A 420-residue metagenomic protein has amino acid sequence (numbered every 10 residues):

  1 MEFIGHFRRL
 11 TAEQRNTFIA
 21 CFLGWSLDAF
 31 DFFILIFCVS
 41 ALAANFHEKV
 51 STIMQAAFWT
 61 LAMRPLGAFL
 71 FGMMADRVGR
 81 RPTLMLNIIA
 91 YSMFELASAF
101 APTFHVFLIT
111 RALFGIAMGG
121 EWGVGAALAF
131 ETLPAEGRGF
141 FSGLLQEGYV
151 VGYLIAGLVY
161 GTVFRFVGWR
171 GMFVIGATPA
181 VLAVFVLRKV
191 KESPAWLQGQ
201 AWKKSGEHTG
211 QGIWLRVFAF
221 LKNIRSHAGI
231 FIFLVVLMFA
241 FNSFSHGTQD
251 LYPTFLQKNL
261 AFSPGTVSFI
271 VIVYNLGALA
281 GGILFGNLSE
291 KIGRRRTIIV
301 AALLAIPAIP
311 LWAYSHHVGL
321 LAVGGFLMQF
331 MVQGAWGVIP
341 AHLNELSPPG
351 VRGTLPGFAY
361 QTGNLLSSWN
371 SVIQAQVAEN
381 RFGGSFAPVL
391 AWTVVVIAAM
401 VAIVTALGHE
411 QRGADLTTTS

Functional and structural regions predicted by a protein language model:
M1-F32: Cytosolic juxtamembrane N-terminal segment immediately preceding the first transmembrane helix of multi-pass
L35-I36, H227-L279, S367-S371: Extracytoplasmic gate region of multi-pass secondary transporters
I36-L66, G265-T266: Extracellular/periplasmic helix-loop-helix junction of adjacent transmembrane segments in MFS-like secondary
H47, G79, F100-V106, P134 (+3 more regions): Helix-breaking motifs and short loop linkers at transmembrane-helix boundaries and internal kinks in secondary membrane
F58-G72, I272-L284: Central cavity-lining transmembrane alpha-helices of secondary-active solute carriers, predominantly the Major
L66-P102, S289-I292: Conserved MFS/SLC helix-loop-helix module at the cytosolic interface between two early adjacent transmembrane helices
T110-E147: Cytoplasmic helix-loop-helix junction between adjacent transmembrane helices in 12-TM secondary transporters
L145-R188: Helix-loop-helix hairpin linking two adjacent transmembrane segments in secondary transporters
